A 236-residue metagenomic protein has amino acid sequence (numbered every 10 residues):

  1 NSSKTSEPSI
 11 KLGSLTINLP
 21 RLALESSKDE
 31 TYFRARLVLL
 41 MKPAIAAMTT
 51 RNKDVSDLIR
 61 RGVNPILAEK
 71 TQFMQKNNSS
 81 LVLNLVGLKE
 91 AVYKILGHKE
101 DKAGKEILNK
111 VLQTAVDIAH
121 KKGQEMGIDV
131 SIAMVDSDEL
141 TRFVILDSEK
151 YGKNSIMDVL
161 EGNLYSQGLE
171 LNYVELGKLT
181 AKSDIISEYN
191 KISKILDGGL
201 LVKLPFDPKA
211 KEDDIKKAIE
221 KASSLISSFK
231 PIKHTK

Functional and structural regions predicted by a protein language model:
N1-N77, H98-D101, K105-K236: Conserved catalytic cores of very large enzyme subunits
Q75-V92: Conserved phosphate/anionic-ligand binding catalytic regions in large, soluble enzymes, centered on
